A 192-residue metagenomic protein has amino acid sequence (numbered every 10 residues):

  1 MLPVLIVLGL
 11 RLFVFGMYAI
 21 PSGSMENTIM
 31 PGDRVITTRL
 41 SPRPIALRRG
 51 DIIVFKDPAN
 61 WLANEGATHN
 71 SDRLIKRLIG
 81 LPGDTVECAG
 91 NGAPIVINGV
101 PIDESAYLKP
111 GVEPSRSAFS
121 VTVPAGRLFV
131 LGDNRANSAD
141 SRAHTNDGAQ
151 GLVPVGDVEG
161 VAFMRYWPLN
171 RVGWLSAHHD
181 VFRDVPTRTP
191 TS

Functional and structural regions predicted by a protein language model:
M1-F13: Hydrophobic membrane-insertion alpha-helices, especially the h-region of bacterial N-terminal signal peptides
F13-A19, N27-S192: Soluble "head" domains of membrane/secretory-pathway proteins
